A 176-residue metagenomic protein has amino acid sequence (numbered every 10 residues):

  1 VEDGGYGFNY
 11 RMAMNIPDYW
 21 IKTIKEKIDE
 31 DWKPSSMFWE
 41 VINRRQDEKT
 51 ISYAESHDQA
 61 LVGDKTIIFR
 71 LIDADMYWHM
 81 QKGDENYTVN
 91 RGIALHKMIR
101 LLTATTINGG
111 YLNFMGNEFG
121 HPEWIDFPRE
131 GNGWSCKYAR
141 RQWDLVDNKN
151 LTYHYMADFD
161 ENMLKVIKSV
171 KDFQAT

Functional and structural regions predicted by a protein language model:
V1-E130, C136, K165-T176: Conserved alpha/beta catalytic core and glycan-binding cleft of carbohydrate-active enzymes
R141-T176: Aromatic- and carboxylate-lined catalytic core of secreted/periplasmic carbohydrate-active enzymes
